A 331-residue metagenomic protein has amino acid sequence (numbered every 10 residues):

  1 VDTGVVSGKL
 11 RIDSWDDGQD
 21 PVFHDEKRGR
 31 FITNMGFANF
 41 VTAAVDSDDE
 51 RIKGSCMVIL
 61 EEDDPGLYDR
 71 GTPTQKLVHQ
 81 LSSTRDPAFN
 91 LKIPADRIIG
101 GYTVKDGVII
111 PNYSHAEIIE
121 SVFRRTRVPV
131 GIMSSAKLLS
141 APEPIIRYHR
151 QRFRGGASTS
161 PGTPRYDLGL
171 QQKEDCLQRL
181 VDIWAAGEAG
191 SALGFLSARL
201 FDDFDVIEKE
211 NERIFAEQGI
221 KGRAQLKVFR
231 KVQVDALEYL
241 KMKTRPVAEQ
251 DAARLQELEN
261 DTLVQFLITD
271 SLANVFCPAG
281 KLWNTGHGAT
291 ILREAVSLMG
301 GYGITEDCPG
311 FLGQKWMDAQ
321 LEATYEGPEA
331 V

Functional and structural regions predicted by a protein language model:
G18-R70: A short core secondary-structure module
G66-I98: Flexible, small-/acidic-enriched active-site or ligand-binding loops
P87-T126, I146-Q171: A glycine-rich, basic-preceded beta-loop-alpha segment at the flavin cofactor/substrate interface of flavin-utilizing
R154-Q178, A185, V206-G222: Terminal amphipathic helices with adjacent charged low-complexity linkers/tails
E188-K281: C-terminal helix-coil-helix/basic helical segment that borders enzyme active sites and/or dimer interfaces and provides
T262-F266, I304-V331: Glycine-rich phosphate/cofactor-binding loops in nucleotide/flavin-utilizing enzymes
A273-Y302: Charged, glycine-rich active-site and insertion segments that engage polyanionic ligands
